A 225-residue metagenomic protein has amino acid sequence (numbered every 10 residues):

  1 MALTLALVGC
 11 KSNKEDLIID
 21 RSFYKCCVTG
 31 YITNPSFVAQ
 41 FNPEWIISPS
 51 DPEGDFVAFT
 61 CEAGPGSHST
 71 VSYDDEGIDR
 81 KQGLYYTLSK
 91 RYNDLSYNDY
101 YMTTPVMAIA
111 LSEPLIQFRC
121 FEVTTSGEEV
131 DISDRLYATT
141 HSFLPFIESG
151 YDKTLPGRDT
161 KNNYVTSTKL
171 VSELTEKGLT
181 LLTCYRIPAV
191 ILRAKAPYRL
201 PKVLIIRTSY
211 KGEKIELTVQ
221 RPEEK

Functional and structural regions predicted by a protein language model:
A6-G9: C-terminal motif of bacterial Sec signal peptides marking the signal peptidase cleavage site
K11-V203, K211-K225: Non-catalytic macromolecular-recognition regions in eukaryotic signaling proteins
